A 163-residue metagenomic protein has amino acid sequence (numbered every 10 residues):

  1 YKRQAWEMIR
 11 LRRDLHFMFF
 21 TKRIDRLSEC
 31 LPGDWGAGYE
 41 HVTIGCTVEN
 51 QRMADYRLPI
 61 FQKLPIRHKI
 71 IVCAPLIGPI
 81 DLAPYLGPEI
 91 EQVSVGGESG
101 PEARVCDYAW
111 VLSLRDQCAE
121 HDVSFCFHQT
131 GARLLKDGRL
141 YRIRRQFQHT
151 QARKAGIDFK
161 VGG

Functional and structural regions predicted by a protein language model:
Y1-K2, G163: Accessible peptide chain termini
K2-C30, D34-P79, I90-C106: Core AdoMet radical
I77, A83-G163: Auxiliary Fe-S-binding modules of radical SAM enzymes
